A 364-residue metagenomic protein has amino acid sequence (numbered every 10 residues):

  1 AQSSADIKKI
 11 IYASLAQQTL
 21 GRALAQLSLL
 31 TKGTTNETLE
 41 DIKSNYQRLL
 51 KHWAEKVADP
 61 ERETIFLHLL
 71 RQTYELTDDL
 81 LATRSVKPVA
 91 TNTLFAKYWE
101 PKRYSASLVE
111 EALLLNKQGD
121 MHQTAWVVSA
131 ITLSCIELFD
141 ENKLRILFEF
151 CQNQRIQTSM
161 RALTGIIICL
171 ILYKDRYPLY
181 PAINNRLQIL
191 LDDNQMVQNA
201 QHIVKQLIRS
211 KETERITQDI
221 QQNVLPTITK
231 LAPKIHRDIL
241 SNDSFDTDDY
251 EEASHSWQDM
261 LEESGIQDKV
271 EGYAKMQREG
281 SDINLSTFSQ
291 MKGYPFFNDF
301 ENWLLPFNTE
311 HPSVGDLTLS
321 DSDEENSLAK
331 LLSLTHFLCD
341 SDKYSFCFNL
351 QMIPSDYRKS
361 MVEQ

Functional and structural regions predicted by a protein language model:
A1-P88: Extended, helix-rich scaffolding/adaptor regions
I7, I11-Q18, E37, D41-S44 (+10 more regions): Alpha-helix boundary/N-cap detector
Q17, G21, K43, Q47 (+4 more regions): Hydrophobic core segments within long, regular secondary-structure runs in both alpha- and beta-rich folds
R22-A25, L29, R48-E55, Q72-E75 (+8 more regions): Positions within ordered alpha-helical repeat solenoids
S85-S159, G165, C169-P178, K211: Alpha-helical solenoid scaffolds in large eukaryotic transport, assembly, and signaling factors
V86-T91, C169-L172, L179-E252: Long alpha-helical HEAT/HEAT-like repeat alpha-solenoid scaffolds in very large eukaryotic proteins, especially those
T217-Q290, P295: Extended alpha-helical scaffolding regions
H311-Q364: Alpha-solenoid helical-repeat scaffolds
